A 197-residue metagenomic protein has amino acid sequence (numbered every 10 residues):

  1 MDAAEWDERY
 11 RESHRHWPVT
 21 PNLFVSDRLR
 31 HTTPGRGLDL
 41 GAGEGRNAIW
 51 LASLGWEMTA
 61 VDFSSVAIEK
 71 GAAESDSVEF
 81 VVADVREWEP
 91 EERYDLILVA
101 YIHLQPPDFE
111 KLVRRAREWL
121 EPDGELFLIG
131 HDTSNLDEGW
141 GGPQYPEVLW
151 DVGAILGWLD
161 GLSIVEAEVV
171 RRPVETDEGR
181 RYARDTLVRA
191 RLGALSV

Functional and structural regions predicted by a protein language model:
M1-T32, S134: Conserved class I S-adenosyl-L-methionine
G35-G43: Conserved class I S-adenosyl-L-methionine
E44-R86: Class I SAM-dependent methyltransferase SAM/SAH-binding core
W88-L96: A short acidic, Gly/Pro-enriched loop at the edge of an enzyme's catalytic core that lines a small-molecule cofactor
D95-F109: A short SAM/SAH-binding and catalytic strip from SAM-dependent methyltransferases
E110-P122: A short glycine-rich, Lys/Arg-flanked "PGG" loop and its adjoining helix->strand segment in the class I
D123-H131: Conserved beta-strand signature within the Rossmann-like core of class I S-adenosyl-L-methionine
E147-A167: Short alpha-helix
